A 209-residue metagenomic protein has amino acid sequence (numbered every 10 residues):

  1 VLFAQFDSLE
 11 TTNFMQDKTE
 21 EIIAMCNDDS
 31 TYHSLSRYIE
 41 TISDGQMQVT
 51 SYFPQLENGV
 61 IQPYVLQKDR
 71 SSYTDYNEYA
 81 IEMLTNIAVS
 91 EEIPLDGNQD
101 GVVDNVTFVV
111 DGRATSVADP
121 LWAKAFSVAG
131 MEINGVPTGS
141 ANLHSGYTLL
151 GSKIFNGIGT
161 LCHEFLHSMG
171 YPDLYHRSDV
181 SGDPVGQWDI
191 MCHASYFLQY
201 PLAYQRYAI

Functional and structural regions predicted by a protein language model:
V1-E21, D69-Y73, G112: Fold-level signature of zinc-dependent metallopeptidase catalytic domains
L2-S8, D17, N86-E92, D96-V103 (+1 more regions): Short, charged N-terminal helix-start/capping segments
E10-S51: Active-site-surrounding "flap" and adjacent substrate/cofactor-binding loops of secreted or lumenal enzymes, prototyped
C26-S30, S43, A88-E91, S195 (+1 more regions): Generic secondary-structure transition motif, activating predominantly at the C-termini of alpha-helices
S34, D75-E82, T160, E164 (+1 more regions): Extracytoplasmic/secreted proteins, especially bacterial periplasmic and envelope-associated proteins
S36-V136: Active-site-proximal segments of metallohydrolase catalytic domains
Y38, N105-T107, D111-I209: Extracellular hydrolytic enzyme modules, especially secreted metalloproteases of the metzincin/thermolysin-like class
